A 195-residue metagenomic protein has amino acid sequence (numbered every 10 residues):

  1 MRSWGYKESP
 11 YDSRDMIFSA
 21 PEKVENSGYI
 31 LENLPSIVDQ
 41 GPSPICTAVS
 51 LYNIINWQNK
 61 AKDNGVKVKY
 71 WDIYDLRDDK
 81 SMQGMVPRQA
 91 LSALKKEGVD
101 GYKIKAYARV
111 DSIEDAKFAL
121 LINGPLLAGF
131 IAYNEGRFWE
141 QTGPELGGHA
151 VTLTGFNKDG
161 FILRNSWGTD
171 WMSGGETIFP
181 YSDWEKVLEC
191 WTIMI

Functional and structural regions predicted by a protein language model:
M1-I30: N-terminal zymogen propeptides
M1-W4, L31-S43, G129-I195: Active-site signature of cysteine proteases
E22-I104, A119-L127, F161-S173, F179: Active-site nucleophile-adjacent alpha helix/oxyanion-hole segment immediately C-terminal to the catalytic cysteine
Y102-I113: Acidic carboxylate-rich catalytic motifs and surrounding loops in phosphoryl-/glycosyl-chemistry enzymes
D111-L120, F138-E140: Surface-exposed ligand/attachment interfaces on beta-rich extracellular proteins
